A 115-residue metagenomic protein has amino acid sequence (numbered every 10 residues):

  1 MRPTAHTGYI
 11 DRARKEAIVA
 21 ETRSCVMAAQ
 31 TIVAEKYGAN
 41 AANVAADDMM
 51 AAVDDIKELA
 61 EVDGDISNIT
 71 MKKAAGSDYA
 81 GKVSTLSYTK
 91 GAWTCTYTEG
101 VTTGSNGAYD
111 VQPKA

Functional and structural regions predicted by a protein language model:
M1-V26: Amphipathic alpha-helical segments typified by the pilin-like N-terminal helix that continues immediately C-terminal
T31-A115: Periplasmic/extracellular, small/polar-rich flexible segments of pilin-like filament-forming proteins
